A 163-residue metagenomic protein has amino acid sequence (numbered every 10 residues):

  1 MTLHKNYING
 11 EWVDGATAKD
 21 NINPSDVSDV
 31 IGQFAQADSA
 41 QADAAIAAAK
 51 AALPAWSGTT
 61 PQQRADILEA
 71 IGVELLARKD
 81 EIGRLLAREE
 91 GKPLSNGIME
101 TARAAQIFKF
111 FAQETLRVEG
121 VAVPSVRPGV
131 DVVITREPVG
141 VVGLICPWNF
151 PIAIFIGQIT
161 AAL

Functional and structural regions predicted by a protein language model:
M1-V30: Hydrophobic face of amphipathic alpha-helices that form TPR/SEL1-like repeat modules and related alpha-solenoid
N6, A87, P93, L116 (+3 more regions): Short glycine- and Lys/Arg-enriched binding-loop motifs that mark or flank ligand-binding interfaces
G15, S95, N149-F150: Residue-level marker of alpha-helix boundaries and capping positions
V27-E119, G129: Glycine-rich loop-to-alpha-helix module at the N-terminal edge of alpha/beta enzyme cores
V121-L163: Conserved small-residue-rich beta-alpha loop and adjacent elements that most often cradle the phosphate/pyrophosphate
